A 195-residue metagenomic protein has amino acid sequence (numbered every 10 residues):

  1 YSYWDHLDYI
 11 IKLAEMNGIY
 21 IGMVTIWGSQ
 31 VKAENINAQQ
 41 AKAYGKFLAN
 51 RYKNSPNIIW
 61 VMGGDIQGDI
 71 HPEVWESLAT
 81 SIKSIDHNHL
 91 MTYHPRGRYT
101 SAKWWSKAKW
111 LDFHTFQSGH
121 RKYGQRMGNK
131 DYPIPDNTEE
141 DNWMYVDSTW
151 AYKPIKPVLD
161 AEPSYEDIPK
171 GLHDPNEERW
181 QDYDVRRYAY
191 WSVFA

Functional and structural regions predicted by a protein language model:
Y1-Q125, K130-D141: Active-site mouth of glycoside hydrolases
H87, A108-A195: Catalytic-core region of carbohydrate-active enzymes that cleave or remodel glycosidic bonds
